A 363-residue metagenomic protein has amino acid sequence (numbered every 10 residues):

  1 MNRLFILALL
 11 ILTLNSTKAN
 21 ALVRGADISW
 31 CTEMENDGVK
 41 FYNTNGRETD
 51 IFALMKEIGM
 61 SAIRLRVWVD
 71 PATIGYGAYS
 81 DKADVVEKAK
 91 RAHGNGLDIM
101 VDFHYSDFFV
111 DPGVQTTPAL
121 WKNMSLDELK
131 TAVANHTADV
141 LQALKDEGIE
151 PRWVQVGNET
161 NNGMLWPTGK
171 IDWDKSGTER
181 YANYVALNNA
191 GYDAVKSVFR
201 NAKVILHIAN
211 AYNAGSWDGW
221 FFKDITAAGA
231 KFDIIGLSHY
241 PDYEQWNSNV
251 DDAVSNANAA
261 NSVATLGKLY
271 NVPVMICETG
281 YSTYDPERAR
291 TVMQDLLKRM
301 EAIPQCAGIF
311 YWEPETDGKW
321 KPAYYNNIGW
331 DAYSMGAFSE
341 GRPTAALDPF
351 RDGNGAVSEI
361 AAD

Functional and structural regions predicted by a protein language model:
L4-T13: Sec-dependent N-terminal signal peptides
N20-L54: Boundary/entry segment of secreted carbohydrate-active catalytic domains
R24-I28, I63-L65, I99-F103, R152-V156 (+4 more regions): Hydrophobic faces of well-ordered beta-strands that scaffold small-molecule active sites in alpha/beta enzyme cores
S29-M34, A62, W68-T73, Y105-F108 (+5 more regions): Solvent-exposed loop/turn segments at secondary-structure junctions within structured extracellular/periplasmic domains
V39-K40, W173, K268, Y284-R299 (+1 more regions): Aromatic-rich peripheral "rim/lid" segments of glycoside hydrolase catalytic domains that contact and position glycan
N45, T49-F52, K56, N201-K203 (+3 more regions): Glycoside hydrolase catalytic-domain groove-lining segments
R47-L54, D81-A89, H136, V140 (+5 more regions): A general structural detector for well-ordered alpha-helical segments in enzyme core domains, enriched
A53-R180, Y184-V204, A209-A211: Substrate-binding cleft and catalytic face of glycoside hydrolase catalytic domains, especially the flexible beta-alpha
